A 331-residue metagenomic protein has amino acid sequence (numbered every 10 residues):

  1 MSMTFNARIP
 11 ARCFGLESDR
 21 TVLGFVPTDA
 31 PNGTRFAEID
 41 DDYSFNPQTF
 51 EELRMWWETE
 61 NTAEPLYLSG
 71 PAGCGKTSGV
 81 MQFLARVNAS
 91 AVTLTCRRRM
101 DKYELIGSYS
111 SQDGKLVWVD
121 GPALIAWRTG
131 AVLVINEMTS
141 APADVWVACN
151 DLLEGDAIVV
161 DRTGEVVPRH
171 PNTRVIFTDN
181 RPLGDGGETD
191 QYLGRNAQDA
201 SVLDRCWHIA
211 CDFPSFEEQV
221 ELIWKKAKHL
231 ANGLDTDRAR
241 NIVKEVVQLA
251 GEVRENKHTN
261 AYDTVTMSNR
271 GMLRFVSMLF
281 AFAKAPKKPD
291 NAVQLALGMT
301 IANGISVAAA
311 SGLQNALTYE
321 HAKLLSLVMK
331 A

Functional and structural regions predicted by a protein language model:
M1-A331: C-terminal regulatory/interaction module of P-loop NTP-utilizing enzymes
